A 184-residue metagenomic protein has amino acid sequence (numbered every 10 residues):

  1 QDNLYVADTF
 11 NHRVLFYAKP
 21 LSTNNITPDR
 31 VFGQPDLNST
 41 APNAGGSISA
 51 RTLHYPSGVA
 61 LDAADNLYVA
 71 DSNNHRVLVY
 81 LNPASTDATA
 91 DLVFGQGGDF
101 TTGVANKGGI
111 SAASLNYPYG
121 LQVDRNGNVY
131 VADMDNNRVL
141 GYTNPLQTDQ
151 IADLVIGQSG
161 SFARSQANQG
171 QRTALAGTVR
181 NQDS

Functional and structural regions predicted by a protein language model:
Q1, L61-A64, V123-N126: Residue-level detector of Asp-centered blade-edge/turn motifs that repeat once per structural unit in beta-propeller
N3-V6, N66-Y68, N128-V131: Conserved beta-propeller blade signature
D8, D62, D71, D124 (+1 more regions): Acidic active-site catalytic centers that drive phospho-/nucleotidyl reactions and related ester hydrolyses
T9-F10, K19, S72-N73, N82 (+2 more regions): Short loop/turn segments immediately following the C-termini of beta-strands
H12-F16, T27-R30, H75-V79, L92 (+2 more regions): A short loop-to-beta-strand structural motif that recurs across blades of beta-propeller domains
L15, A60, Y68, L121-Q122 (+1 more regions): Structural/interface elements that position substrates and couple domains in central-metabolism enzymes
P20-S57, P83-Y119, P145-S184: Gly/Pro-rich loop segments of beta-rich domains
